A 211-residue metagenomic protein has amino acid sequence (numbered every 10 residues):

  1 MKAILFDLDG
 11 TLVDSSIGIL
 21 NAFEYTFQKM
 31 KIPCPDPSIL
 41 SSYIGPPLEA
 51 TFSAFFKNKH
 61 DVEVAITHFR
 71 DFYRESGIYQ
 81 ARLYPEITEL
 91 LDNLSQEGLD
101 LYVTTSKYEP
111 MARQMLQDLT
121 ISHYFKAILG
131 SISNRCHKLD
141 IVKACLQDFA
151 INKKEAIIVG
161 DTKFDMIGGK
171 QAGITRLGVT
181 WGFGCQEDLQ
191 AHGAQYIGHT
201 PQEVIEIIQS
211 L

Functional and structural regions predicted by a protein language model:
M1-S42, F56: Active-site neighborhood of HAD-like aspartate-dependent phosphohydrolases
A3, K138-M166: Conserved Lys-Pro-Asp/Glu-containing loop-to-beta segment of HAD-superfamily phosphomonoesterases, centered on
F23, I87-L116, L129-S131: Substrate-recognition element of Asp-dependent hydrolases with the DxDx(T/V) motif
T26-F27, P47-H60, M115, C145-L146: Helix-loop "lid/cap" segments that line or gate small-molecule binding pockets
P33, I121-K126, N152, Q195: Conserved H-loop
S53-T88, E97: Metal-dependent phosphoesterase signature
S122-C136: A short, structured active-site edge motif that brings together acidic residues
I157-I197: Acidic, Mg2+-coordinating phosphoryl-transfer loop and its flanking beta/alpha structural elements, shared across
